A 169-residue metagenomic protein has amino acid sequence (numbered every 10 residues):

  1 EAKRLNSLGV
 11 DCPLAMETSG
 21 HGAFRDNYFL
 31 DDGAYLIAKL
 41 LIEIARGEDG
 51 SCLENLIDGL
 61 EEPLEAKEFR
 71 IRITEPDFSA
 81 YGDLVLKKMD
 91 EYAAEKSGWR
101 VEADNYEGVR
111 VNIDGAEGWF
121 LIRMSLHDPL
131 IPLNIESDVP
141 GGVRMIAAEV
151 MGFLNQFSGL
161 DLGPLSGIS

Functional and structural regions predicted by a protein language model:
E1-N134, V139-S169: Phosphate-binding and adjacent anionic-ligand microenvironments
